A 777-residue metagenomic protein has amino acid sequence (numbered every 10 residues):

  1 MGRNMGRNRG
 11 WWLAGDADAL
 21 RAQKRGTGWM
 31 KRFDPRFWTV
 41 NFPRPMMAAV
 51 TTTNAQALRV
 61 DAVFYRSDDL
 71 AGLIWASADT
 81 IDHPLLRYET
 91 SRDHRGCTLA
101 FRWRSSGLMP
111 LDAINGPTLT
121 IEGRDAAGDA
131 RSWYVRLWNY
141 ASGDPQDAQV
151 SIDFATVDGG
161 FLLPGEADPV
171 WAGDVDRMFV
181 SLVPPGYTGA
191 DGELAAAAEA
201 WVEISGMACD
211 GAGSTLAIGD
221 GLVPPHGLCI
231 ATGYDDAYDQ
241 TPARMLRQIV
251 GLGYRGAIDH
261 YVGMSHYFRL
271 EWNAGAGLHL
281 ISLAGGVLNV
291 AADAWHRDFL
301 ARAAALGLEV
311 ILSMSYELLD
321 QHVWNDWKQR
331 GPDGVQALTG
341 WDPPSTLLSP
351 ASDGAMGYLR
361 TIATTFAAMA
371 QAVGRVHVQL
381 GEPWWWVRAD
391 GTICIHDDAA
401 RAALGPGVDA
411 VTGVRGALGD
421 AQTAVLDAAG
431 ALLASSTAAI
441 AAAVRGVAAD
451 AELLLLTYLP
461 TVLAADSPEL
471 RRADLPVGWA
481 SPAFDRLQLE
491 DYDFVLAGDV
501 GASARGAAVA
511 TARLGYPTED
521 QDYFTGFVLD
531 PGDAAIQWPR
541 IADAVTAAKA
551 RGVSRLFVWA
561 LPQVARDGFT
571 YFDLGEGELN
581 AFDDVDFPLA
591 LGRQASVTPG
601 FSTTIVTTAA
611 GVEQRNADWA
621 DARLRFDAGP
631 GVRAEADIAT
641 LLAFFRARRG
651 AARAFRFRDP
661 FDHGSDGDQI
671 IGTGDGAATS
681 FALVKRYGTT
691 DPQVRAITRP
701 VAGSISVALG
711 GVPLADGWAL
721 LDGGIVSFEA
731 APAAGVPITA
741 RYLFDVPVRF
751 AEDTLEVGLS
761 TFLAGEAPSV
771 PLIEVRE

Functional and structural regions predicted by a protein language model:
V63-T80, R104-F161: Extracellular ligand-binding interfaces
I81-L119, D176-M178, M207: Extra-cytoplasmic beta-strand recognition segments
T98-R102, S151-A200, M207: Extracellular beta-strand ligand-recognition surfaces/modules
D176, V183-P185, Y254-Y267, E309-D320 (+2 more regions): Substrate-binding cleft of secreted/luminal carbohydrate-active enzymes
V223-C229, G233-H279, R302, L306-I311 (+3 more regions): Catalytic domains of carbohydrate-active enzymes, especially glycoside hydrolases
L338-D450, Y458-L475: Polysaccharide-binding and catalytic clefts of secreted carbohydrate-active enzymes
F601, R615-A634, V757-E777: Oligomerization/assembly interface segments of phage tail-like spikes and tubes
A639-A719, Y742-E777: Extended beta-strand solenoid/passenger and fiber regions
